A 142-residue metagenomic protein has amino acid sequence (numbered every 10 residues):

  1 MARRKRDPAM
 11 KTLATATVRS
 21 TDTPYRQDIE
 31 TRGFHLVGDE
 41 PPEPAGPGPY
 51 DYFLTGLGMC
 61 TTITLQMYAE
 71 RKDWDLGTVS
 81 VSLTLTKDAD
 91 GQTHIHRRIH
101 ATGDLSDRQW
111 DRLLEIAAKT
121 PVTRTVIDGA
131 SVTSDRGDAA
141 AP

Functional and structural regions predicted by a protein language model:
A2-T55, I63-P142: Extended beta-strand/beta-hairpin segments
